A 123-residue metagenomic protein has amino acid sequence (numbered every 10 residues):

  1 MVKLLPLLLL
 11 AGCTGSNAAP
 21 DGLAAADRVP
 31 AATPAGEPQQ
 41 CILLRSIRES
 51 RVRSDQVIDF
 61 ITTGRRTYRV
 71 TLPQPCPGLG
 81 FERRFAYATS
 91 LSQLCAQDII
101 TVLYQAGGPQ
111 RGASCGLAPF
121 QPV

Functional and structural regions predicted by a protein language model:
M1-L7: Sec-dependent signal peptide recognition, specifically the positively charged N-region followed immediately by
L5, T33-P34, V52, T62 (+2 more regions): A generic structural signal for short, solvent-exposed coil/turn residues that cap or connect secondary-structure
L7-L8, A18: Intrinsically disordered and other compositionally biased segments
L10-G12: C-terminal motif of bacterial Sec signal peptides marking the signal peptidase cleavage site
S16-T71: N-terminal secretory signal peptides
P73-V123: Helix-rich interaction surfaces within compact, conserved domain-sized segments that mediate assembly or partner
